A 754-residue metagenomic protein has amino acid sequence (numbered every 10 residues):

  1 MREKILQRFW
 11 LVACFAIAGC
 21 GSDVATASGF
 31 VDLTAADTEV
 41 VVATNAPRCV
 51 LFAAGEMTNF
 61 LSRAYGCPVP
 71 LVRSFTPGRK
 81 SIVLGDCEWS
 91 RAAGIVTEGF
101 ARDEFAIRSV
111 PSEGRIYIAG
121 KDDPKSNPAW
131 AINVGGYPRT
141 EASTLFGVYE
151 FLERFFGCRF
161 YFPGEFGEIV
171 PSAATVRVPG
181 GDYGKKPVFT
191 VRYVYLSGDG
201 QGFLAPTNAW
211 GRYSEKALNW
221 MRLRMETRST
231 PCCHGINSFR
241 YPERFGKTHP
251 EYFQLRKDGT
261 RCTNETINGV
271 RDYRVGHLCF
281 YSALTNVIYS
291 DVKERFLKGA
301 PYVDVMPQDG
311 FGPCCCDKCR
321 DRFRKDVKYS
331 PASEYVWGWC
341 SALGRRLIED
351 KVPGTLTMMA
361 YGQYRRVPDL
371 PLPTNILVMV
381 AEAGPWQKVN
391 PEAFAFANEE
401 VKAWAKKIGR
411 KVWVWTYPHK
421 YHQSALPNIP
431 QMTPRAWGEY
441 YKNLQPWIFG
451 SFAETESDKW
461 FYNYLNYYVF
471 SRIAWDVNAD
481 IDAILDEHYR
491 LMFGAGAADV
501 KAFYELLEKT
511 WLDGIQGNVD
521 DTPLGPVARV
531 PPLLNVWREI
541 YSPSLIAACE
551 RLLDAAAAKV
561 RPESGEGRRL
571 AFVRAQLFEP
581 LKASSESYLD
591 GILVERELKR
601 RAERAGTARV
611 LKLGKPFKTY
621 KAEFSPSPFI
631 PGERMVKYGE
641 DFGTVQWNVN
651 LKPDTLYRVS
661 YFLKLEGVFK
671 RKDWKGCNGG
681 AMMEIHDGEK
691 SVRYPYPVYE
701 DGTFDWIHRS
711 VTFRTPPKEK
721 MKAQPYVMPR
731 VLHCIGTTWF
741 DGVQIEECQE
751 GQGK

Functional and structural regions predicted by a protein language model:
M1-L6: N-terminal secretory signal peptides that target proteins for export/translocation
R8-G19: Bacterial N-terminal signal peptides
A25-K186, V327: Contiguous, structured surface segment used for ligand recognition
T44-G55, P138-F146, L278-N286, S330 (+4 more regions): Soluble non-cytosolic domains of exported or imported proteins
A53, M57, T144-F151, L284 (+5 more regions): Stable alpha-helical elements in mature extracytoplasmic
P68-G78, V83, W89-T97, R192-N286 (+7 more regions): Catalytic-core regions of glycoside hydrolase
P446, L465, R472-P653, R658-V659 (+3 more regions): Catalytic domains of carbohydrate-active enzymes that cleave complex glycans
G606-K754: Extracellular and organelle-lumenal recognition/adhesion modules and their flexible linkers in secreted
